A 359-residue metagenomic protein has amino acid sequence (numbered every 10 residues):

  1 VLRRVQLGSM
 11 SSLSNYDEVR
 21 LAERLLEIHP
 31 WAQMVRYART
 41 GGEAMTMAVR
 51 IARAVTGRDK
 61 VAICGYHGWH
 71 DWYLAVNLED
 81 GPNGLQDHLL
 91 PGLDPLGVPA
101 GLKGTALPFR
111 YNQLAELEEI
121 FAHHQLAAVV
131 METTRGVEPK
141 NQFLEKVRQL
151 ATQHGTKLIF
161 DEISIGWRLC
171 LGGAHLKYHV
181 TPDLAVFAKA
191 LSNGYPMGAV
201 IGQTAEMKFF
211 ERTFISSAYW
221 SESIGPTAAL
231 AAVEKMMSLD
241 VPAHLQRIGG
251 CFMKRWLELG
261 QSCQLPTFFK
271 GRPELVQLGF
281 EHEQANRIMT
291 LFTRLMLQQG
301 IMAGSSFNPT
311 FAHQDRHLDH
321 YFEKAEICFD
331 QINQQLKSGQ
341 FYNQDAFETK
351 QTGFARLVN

Functional and structural regions predicted by a protein language model:
V1-Y16, R20-R39: Glycine-rich phosphate-binding segment of PLP-dependent enzymes
M10-D17, R36-G42, G65-G68, S164 (+4 more regions): Active-site nucleophile and cofactor-binding loops and adjacent substrate-binding regions of central metabolic enzymes
E23-A128, M253: PLP-dependent aspartate aminotransferase-fold enzymes
Q113-E119, M131-H154: Active-site core of PLP-dependent enzymes with the aminotransferase class I/II
Y178-F210, S221-A228: Active-site PLP attachment segment
A232-K254: Structural signature of PLP-dependent enzymes
M237-L239, Q298-N359: PLP-dependent enzyme catalytic core of the Aspartate aminotransferase-like
G249-T293, P309, Q344-V358: Conserved PLP-binding catalytic core of the aspartate aminotransferase-like
